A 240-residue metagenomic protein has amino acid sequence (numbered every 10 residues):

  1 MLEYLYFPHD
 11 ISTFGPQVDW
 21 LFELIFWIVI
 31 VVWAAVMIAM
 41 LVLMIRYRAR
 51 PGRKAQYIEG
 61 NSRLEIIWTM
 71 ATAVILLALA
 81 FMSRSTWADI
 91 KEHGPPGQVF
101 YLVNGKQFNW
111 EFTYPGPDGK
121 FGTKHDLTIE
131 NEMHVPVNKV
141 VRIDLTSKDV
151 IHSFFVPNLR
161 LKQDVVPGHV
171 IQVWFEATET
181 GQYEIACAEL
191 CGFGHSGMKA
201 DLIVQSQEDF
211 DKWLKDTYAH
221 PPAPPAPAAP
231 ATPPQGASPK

Functional and structural regions predicted by a protein language model:
M1-L24, M44-K240: Non-transmembrane, membrane-proximal soluble domains of secreted or membrane proteins
V29: Globin-like tetrapyrrole-binding proteins
W33-Y47: Alpha-helical transmembrane segments
